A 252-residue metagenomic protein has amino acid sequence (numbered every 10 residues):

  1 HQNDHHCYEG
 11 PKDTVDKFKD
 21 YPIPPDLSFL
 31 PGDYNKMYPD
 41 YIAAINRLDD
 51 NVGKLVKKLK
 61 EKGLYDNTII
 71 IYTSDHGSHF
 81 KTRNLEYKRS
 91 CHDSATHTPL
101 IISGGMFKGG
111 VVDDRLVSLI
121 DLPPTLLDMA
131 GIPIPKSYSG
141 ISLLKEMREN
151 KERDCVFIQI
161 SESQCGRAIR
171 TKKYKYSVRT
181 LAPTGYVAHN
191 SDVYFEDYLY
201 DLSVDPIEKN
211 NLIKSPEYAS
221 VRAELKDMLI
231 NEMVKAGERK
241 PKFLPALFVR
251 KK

Functional and structural regions predicted by a protein language model:
H1-L119, M129-S137, G185-V193, D197 (+2 more regions): Active-site-proximal cap/lid insertion segments
P11-D13, F29, L212-K252: Long, internal low-complexity/basic segments
I42-I45, D49-V56, K60, P123-L127 (+7 more regions): Non-transmembrane alpha-helical segments in soluble domains of secreted/periplasmic/extracellular proteins
D66-T68, G110-T171, Y218, A223 (+1 more regions): Polar, surface-exposed loop/tail segments that function as active-site lids or cofactor/substrate-recognition elements
S90-S94, I160-K214, V249-K252: C-terminal, low-complexity/hydrophilic appendages and adjacent surface loops of extracellular/periplasmic anionic
G104-F107, G131-P133, R148-E149, K172-Y174 (+2 more regions): Short loop segments at secondary-structure junctions
